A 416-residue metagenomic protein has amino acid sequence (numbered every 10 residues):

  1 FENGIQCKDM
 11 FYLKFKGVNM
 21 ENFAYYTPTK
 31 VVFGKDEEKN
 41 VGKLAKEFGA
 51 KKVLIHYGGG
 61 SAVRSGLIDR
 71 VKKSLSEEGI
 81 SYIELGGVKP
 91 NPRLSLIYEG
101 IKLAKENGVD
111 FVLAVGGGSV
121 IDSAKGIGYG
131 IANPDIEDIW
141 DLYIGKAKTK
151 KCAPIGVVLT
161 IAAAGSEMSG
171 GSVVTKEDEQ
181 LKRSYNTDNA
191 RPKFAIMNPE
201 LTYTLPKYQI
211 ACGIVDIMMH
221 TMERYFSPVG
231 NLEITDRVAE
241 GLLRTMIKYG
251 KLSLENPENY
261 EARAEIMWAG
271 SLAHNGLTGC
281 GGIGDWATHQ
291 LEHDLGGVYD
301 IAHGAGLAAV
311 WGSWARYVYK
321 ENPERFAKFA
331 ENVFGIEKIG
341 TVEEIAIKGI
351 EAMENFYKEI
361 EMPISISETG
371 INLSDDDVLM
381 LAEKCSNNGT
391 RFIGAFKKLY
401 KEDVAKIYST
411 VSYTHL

Functional and structural regions predicted by a protein language model:
N3-N19: Short, Lys/Arg-enriched N-terminal segments with co-localized hydrophobic residues within the first ~10-30 amino acids
N19-F111, I366: ATP/NTP phosphate-donor binding region
E38-V41, R64-S65, L94, S119-A124 (+2 more regions): Short glycine/serine/threonine-rich phosphate/pyrophosphate-binding segments that cradle anionic phosphate groups
R70-V71, I101, V120-N133, M168-S169: Short Gly/Thr/Asp-enriched flexible loops that form oxyanion-binding sites at enzyme active sites
V109-K125, T160-S166, V298-I301: Glycine/serine-rich anion-binding loops at beta->alpha junctions that coordinate negatively charged ligand groups
N133-N231, K328: A glycine/threonine-rich phosphate-anchoring loop and its flanking beta-alpha core in nucleotide/phosphate-binding
R224-A352: Active-site segments that bind and position negatively charged phosphate/pyrophosphate groups
F326, V333, E337-L416: C-terminal charged capping/lid subdomain of soluble metabolic enzymes
